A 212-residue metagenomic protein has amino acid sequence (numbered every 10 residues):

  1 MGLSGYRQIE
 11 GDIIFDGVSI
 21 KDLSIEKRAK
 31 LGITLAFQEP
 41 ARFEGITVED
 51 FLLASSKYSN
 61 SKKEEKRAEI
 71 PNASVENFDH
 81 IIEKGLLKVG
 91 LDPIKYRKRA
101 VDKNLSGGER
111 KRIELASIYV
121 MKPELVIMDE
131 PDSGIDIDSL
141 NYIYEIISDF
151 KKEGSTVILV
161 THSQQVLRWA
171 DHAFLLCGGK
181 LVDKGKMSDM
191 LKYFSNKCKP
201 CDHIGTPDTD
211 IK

Functional and structural regions predicted by a protein language model:
D12-R28, D102, D136: ABC ATPase NBD Q-loop/coupling interface
E39, G45-S59: Q-loop/switch helix immediately C-terminal to the Walker
L115: Hydrophobic anchor residue at the start of the ABC signature
I118-Y119: ABC ATPase C-loop
E130-P131: Walker B catalytic motif
L140-E153: Helical segment within the ABC ATPase nucleotide-binding domain
R168-L175: Conserved catalytic segment of ABC-fold P-loop ATPases
K180-H203: Conserved beta-strand-loop-alpha-helix hinge in the C-terminal portion of ABC ATPase nucleotide-binding domains
